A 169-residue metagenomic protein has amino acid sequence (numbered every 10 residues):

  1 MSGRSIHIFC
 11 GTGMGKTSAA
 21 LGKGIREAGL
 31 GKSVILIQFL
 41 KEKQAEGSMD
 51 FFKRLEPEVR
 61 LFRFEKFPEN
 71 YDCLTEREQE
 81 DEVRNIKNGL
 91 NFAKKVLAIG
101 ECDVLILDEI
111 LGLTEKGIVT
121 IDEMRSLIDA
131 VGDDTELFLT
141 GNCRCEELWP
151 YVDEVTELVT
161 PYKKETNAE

Functional and structural regions predicted by a protein language model:
S2-S5, D133: Catalytic phosphate/metal-binding cores of nucleic-acid and nucleotide-processing enzymes, i.e., regions that mediate
R4-K95: Conserved P-loop
R26, F51, L127, E147-L148: Hydrophobic/aromatic ligand-binding patch that stacks against planar heteroaromatic rings of cofactors or nucleotides
L30, I128-D129, K164-E169: P-loop/Walker A phosphate-binding loop and immediately adjacent motor/lid segment at beta-alpha junctions
L40-K43, F67-P68, L111-G112, C143-E146 (+1 more regions): Conserved nucleotide-binding/hydrolysis micro-motifs of P-loop NTPases
C73-D133: Phosphate-binding/switch loop-helix module in NTP-utilizing enzymes
D129-C145: Sensor-1/coupling segment of RecA-like P-loop NTPase cores
N142-E169: Phosphate-binding/switch region of NTP-binding enzymes
